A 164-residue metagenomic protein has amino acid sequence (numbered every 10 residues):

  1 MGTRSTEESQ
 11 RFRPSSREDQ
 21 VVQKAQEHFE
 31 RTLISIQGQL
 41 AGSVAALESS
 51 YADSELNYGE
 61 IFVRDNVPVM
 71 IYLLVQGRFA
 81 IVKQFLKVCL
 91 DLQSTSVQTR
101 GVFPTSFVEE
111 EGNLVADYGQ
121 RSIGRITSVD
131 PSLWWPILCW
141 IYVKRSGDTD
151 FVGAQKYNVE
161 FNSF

Functional and structural regions predicted by a protein language model:
M1-F164: Acidic, mature catalytic/reactive cores of soluble proteins
